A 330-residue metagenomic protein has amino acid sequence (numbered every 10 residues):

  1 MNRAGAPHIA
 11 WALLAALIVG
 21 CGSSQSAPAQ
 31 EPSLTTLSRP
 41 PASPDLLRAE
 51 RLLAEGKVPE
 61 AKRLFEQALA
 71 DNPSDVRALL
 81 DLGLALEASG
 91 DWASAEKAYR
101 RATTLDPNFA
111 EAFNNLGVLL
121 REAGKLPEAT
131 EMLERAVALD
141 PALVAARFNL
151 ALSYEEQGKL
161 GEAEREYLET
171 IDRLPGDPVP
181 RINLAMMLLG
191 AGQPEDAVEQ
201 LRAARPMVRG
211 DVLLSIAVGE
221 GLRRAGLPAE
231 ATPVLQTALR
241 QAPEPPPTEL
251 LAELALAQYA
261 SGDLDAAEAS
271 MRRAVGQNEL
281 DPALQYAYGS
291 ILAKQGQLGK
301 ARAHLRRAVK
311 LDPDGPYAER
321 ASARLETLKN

Functional and structural regions predicted by a protein language model:
Q25-L34, P245-T248, K294, G299-N330: Terminal, low-structured helical/coil segments at or just beyond the last alpha-helical repeat
P40-S74, D81-A88, L152: Alpha-helical segment of the N-proximal tetratricopeptide repeat
L53, L80, E87, N114 (+7 more regions): Position-specific recognition of the canonical hydrophobic site in helix A of tetratricopeptide repeat
A54-E66, A88-R101, E111, E122-R135 (+5 more regions): Structural signature of tandem alpha-helical TPR/SEL1-like repeats, specifically the intra-repeat loop/turn
D71, L105, L139, R173-L174 (+4 more regions): Structural marker of alpha-solenoid helical repeat scaffolds
D75, F109, L143, D177 (+4 more regions): Residue-level recognition of tetratricopeptide repeat
D81, N115, N149, N183 (+4 more regions): Canonical tetratricopeptide repeat
